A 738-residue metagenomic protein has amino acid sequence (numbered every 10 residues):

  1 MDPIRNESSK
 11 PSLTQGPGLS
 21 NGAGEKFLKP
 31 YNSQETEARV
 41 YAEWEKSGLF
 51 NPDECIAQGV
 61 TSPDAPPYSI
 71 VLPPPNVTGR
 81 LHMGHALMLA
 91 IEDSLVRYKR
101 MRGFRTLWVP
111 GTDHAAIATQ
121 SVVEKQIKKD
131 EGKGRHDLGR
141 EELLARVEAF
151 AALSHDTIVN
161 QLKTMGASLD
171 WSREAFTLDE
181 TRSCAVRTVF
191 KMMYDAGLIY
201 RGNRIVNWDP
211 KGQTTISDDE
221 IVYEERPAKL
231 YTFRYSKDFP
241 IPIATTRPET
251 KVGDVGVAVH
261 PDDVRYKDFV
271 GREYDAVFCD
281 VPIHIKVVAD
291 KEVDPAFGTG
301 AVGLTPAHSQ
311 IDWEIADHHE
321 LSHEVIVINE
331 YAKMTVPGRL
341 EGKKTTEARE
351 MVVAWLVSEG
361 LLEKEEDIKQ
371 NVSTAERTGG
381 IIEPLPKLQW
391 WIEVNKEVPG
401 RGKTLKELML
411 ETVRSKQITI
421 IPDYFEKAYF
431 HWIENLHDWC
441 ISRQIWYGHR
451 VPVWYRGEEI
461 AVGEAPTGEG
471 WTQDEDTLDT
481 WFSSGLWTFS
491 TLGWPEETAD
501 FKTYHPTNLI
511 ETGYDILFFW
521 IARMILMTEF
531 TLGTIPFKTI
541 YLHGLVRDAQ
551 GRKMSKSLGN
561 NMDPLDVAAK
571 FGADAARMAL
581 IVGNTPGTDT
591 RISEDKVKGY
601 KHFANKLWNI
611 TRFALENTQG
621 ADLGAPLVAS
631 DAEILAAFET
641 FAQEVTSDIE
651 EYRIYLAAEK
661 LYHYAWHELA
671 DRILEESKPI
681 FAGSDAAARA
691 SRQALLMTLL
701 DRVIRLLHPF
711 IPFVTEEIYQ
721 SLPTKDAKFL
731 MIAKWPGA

Functional and structural regions predicted by a protein language model:
M1-M83, R100, T106, E363 (+3 more regions): Non-catalytic terminal extensions that flank enzyme cores
D2-R5, P30, E43-S47, E124-I241 (+6 more regions): Residue patterns forming the tRNA-binding/recognition surfaces of aminoacyl-tRNA synthetases and related DALR
V77, A86, G111, M193 (+8 more regions): Conserved phosphate/anionic-ligand binding catalytic regions in large, soluble enzymes, centered on
A90-L107, Q310-E320, V353, L517-G533: Metal-dependent nuclease catalytic cores in nucleic-acid-processing enzymes, especially RNase H-like/related
R105, P248-E330, V353, V357 (+1 more regions): Catalytic alpha/beta core of large soluble enzyme barrels
D113, V206, P210, S217-V222 (+6 more regions): Acidic, turn-prone loop/beta-hairpin segments
V293, H319-A332, W439, Q444-T588: Alpha-helical recognition segments enriched in aromatics with Gly/Pro capping that present substrate-recognition
E324-M334, T534-H543, R547, D589-K598 (+1 more regions): Substrate-binding beta-hairpin/strand module that engages nucleic acids
